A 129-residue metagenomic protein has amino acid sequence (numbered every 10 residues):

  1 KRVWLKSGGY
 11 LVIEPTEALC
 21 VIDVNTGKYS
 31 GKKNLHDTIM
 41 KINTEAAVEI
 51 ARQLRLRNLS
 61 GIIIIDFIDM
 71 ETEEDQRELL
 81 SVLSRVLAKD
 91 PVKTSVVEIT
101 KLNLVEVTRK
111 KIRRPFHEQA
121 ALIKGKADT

Functional and structural regions predicted by a protein language model:
L5-T129: Conserved glycine-centered short motifs in functionally critical loops
